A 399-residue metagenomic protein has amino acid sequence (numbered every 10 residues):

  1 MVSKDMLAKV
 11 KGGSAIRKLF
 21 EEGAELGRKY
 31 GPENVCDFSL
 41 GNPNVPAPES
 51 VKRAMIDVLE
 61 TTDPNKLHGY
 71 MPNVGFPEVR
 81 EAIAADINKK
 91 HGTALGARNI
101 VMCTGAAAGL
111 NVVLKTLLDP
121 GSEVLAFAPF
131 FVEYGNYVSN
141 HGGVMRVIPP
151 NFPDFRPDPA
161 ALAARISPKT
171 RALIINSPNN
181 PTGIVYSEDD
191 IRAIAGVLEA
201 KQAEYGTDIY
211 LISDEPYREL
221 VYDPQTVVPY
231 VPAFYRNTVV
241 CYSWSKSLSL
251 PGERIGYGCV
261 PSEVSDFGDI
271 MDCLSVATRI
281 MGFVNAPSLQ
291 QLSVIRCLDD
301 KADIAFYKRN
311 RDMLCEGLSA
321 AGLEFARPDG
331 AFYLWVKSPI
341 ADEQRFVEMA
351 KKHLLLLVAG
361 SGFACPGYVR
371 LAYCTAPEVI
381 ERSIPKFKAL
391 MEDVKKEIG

Functional and structural regions predicted by a protein language model:
M1-L19, G27-E60, M71-V74, E78 (+1 more regions): PLP-dependent class I/II
E22: Extracellular beta-strand ligand-recognition surfaces/modules
D63: Alpha-helical substrate-binding/gating segment
K66-L67: Pre-Walker A segment
